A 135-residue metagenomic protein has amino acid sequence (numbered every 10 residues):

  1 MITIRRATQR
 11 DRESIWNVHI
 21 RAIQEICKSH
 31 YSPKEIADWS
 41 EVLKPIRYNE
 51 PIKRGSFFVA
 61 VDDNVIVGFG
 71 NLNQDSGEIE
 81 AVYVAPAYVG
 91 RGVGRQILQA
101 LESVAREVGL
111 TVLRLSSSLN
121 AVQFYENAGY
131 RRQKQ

Functional and structural regions predicted by a protein language model:
T3-N17: A short beta-loop-alpha structural element at the N-terminal edge of CoA-dependent acyl/N-acetyltransferase catalytic
W16, I20-I46: Conserved GNAT-fold acetyl-CoA-binding loop/helix
L43-V59, E78: A short helix-loop-beta-strand connector motif used in the catalytic cores of GNAT acetyltransferases and, in some
V59, V65-N73, E78-Y83: Conserved beta-strand in the GNAT
V84, G90-S103: Conserved acetyl-CoA-binding loop-helix of GNAT-fold acetyltransferases
L98, L119-Q123: Short glycine/proline-centered loop/turn elements that form peptide/ligand docking sites
A105-S118: Conserved GNAT acetyl-CoA-binding A-motif
E126-Q135: Conserved acetyl-CoA-binding loop of GNAT-fold acetyltransferases
